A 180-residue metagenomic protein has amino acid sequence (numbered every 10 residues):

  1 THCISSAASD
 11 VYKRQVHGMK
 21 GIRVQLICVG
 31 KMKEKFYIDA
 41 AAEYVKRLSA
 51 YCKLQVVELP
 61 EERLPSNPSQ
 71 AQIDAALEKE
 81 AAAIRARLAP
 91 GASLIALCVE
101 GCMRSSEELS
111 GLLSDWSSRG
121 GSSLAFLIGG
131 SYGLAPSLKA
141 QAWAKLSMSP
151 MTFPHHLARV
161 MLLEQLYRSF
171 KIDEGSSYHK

Functional and structural regions predicted by a protein language model:
T1-Q15: Single conserved hydrophobic/aromatic residue that forms the stacking wall/gate of nucleotide- or nucleobase-binding
A7, C52, Q141-A142: Short, structured coil segments at secondary-structure junctions
V16-L48: N-terminal beta1-alpha1 ligand-phosphate binding loop
I27, Q55-V57: General small-molecule cofactor/ligand-binding pocket signal
M32, V99-C102, G130-G133: Short glycine-rich anion-binding loops that position phosphate/pyrophosphate groups of nucleotides and phosphorylated
P60-S122: S-adenosyl-L-methionine/SAH cofactor-binding core of RNA-modifying enzymes
Y132, P136-K180: Structured adenosyl-cofactor binding patch, chiefly the S-adenosyl-L-methionine
